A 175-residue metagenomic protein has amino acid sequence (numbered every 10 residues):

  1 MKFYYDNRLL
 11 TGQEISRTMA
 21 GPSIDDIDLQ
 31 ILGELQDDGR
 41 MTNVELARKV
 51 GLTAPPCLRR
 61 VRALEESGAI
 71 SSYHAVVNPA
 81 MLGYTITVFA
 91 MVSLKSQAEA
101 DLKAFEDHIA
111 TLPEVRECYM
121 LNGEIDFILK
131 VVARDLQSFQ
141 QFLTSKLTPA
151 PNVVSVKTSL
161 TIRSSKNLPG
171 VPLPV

Functional and structural regions predicted by a protein language model:
M1-V175: A compositional/biophysical signature of low hydrophobicity enriched in polar/charged and small residues
